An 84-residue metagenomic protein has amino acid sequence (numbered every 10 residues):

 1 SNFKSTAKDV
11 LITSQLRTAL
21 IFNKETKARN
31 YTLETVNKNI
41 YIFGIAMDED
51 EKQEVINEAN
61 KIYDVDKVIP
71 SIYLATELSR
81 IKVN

Functional and structural regions predicted by a protein language model:
S1-N84: N-terminal targeting leaders
